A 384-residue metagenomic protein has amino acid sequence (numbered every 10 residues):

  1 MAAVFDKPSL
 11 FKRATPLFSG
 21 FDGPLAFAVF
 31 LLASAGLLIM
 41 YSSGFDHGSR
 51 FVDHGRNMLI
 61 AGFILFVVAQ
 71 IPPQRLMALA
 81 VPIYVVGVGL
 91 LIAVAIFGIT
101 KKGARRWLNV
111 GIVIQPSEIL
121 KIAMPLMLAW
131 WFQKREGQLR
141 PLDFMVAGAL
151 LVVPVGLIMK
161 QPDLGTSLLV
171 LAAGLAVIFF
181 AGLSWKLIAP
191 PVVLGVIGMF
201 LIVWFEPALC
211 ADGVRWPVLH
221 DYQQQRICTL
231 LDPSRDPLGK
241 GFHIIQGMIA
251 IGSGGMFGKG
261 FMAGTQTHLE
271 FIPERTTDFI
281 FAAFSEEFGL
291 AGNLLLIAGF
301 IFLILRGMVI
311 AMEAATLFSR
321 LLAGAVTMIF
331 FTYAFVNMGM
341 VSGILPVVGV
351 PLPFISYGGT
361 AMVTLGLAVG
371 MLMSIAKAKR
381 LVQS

Functional and structural regions predicted by a protein language model:
M1-K12, Y333-S384: A juxtamembrane structural motif centered on a specific transmembrane helix
K12-V29: N-terminal membrane topogenic signal
A26-H243, A282-S342, L367-M371: Hydrophobic alpha-helical transmembrane segments of multi-pass inner membrane proteins, especially in bacterial systems
L169-V170, Q246, A263-H268, G299 (+2 more regions): Re-entrant/interfacial helical elements at transmembrane boundaries that shape and gate the permeation pathway
M248-A291, A311, F318: Long extracytoplasmic/lumenal interhelical loops at the membrane interface of multi-pass membrane proteins
